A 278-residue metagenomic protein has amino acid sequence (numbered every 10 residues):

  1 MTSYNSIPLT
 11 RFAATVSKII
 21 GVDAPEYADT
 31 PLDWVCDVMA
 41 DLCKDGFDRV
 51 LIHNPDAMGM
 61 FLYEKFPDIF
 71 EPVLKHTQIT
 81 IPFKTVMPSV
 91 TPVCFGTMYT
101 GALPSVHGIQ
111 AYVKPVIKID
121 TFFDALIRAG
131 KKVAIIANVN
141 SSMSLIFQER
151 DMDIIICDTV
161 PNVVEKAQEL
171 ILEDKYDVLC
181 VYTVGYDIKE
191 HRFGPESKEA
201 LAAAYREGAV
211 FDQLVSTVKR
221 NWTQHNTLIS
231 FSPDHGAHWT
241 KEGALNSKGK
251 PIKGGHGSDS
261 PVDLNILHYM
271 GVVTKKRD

Functional and structural regions predicted by a protein language model:
M1-D278: Feature captures the catalytic ectodomains and active-site-proximal regions of enzymes that hydrolyze or transfer
